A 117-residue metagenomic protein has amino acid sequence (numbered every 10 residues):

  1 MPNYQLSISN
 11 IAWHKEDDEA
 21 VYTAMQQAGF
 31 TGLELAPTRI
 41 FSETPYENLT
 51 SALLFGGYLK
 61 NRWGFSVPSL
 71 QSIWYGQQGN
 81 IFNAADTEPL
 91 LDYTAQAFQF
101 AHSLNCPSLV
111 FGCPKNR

Functional and structural regions predicted by a protein language model:
M1-S108: N-terminal pre-domain/capping segments
Q78-G79, C113-R117: Active-site-proximal beta-alpha loop/turn segments in soluble metabolic enzymes
